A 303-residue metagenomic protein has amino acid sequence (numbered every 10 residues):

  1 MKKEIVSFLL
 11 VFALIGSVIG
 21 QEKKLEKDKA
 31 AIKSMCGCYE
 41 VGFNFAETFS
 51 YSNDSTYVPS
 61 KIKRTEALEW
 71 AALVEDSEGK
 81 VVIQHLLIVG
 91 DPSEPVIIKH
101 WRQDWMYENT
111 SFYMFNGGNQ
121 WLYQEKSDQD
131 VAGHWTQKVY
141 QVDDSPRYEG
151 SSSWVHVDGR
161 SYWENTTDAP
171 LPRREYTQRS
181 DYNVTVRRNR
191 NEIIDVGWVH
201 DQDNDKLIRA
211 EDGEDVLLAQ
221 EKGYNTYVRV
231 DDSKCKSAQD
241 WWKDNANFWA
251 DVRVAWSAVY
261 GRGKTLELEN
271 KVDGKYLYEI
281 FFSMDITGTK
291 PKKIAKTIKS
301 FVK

Functional and structural regions predicted by a protein language model:
M1-K23: Bacterial Sec-dependent N-terminal signal peptides
Q21-I32, F45-I62, S77-H85, V89 (+4 more regions): Amphipathic/hydrophobic helical signal segments and adjacent flexible N-terminal regions that mediate secretion
K33-G37, L73-G79, R190-W198, R229-K234: A short, structured loop/turn motif at beta-sheet edges
E40-F49, L86-I88, T166-R174, D201-I208: Generic short beta-strand segments
V58-K61, T65-E75, Q103-D104, V186-I193 (+2 more regions): Hydrophobic/aromatic beta-strand elements that line small-molecule binding cavities or substrate pockets in beta-rich
E66-L68, I83, V96-H100, E149 (+2 more regions): Short, surface-exposed coil-to-beta transition loops
S77-H156: Low-complexity, serine/threonine/proline-enriched polar segments
V131-V186, K206-I208: Short helix-loop boundary/capping segments
